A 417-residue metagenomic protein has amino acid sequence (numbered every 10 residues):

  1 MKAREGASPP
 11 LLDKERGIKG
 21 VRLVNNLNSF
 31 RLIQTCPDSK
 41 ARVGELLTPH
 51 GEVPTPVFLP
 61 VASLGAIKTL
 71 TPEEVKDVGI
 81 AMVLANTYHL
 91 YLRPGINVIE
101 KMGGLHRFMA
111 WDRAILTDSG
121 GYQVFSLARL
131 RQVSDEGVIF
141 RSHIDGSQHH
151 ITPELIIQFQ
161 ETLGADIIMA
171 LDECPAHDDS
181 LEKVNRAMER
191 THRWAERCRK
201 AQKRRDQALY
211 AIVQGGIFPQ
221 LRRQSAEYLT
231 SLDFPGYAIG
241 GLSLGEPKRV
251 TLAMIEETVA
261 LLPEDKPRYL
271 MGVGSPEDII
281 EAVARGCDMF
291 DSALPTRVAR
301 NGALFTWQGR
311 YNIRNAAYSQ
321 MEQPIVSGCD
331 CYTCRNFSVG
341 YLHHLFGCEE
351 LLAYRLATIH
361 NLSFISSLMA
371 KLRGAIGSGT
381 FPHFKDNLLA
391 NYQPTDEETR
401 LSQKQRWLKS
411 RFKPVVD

Functional and structural regions predicted by a protein language model:
A3-E5, E15-G17: Glycine-biased, low-complexity coil/linker segments
P10-K14: Ser/Thr/Pro/Gly-rich low-complexity, intrinsically disordered segments
V24-E45, V53-V57, T69, D172-D178 (+1 more regions): C-terminal extensions of enzymes
V24-R204, A316-S319: Non-catalytic, usually N-terminal nucleic-acid engagement modules in DNA/RNA processing proteins
G51, V83, D118, Q160 (+5 more regions): Conserved, mostly hydrophobic/aromatic
L155, F159, L163, R186 (+6 more regions): A non-catalytic, amphipathic alpha-helix used as a structural packing/dimerization or gating element in enzyme scaffolds
A176-L181, N185, G236-L242, L351-Y354: Glycine- and acidic
E189-H192, A201-I325: Glycine-rich phosphate/ribose-binding loops and adjacent secondary-structure elements that form binding surfaces
